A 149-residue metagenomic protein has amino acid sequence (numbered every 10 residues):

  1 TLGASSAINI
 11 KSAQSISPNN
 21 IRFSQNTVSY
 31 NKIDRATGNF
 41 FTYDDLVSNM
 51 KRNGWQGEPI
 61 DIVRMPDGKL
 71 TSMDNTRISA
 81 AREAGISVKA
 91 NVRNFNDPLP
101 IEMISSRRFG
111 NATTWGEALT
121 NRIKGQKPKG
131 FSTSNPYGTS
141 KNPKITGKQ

Functional and structural regions predicted by a protein language model:
T1-S12: Hydrophobic, gly/ala-rich membrane-insertion helices/peptides used by toxins and envelope proteins
L2, Q25-A36: Charged, low-complexity surface segments at secondary-structure and domain boundaries
G3-A4, L70, G138: Intrinsically disordered, low-complexity segments
K11-V28, D44-S48, E83-Q149: Active-site or metal-binding loop neighborhoods of secreted/extracellular toxin and effector enzymes
K32-K69: Short alpha-helix boundary/capping and kink motifs at helix termini
G68-E83: A sequence-level detector for short glycine-anchored, His/Arg-bearing signature motifs that mark catalytic or binding
